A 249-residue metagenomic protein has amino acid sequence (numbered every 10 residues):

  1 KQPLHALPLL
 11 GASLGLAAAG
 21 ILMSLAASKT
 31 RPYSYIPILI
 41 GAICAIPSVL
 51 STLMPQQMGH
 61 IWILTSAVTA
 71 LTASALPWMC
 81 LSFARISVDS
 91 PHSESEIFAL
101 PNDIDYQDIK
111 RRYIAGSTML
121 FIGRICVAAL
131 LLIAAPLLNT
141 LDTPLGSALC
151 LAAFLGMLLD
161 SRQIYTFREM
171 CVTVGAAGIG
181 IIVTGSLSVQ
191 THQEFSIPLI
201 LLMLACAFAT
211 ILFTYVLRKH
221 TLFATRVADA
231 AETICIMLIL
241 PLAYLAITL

Functional and structural regions predicted by a protein language model:
L4, P8-A19, I36-T173, G185-H192: Generic multipass alpha-helical transmembrane bundles of integral membrane proteins
A19-R31, L155-T166, I211-T221: C-terminal ends of transmembrane helices
R31-A42, E169-G178, R226-E232: Cytoplasmic-side transmembrane-helix entry/capping segments in multi-pass membrane proteins
C171, G178-R218: C-terminal hydrophobic structural anchor segments that stabilize assembly/packing rather than catalytic chemistry
R218-M237: Interfacial loop-to-transmembrane junctions
A243-L249: Juxtamembrane boundary at the C-terminal end of a transmembrane helix
